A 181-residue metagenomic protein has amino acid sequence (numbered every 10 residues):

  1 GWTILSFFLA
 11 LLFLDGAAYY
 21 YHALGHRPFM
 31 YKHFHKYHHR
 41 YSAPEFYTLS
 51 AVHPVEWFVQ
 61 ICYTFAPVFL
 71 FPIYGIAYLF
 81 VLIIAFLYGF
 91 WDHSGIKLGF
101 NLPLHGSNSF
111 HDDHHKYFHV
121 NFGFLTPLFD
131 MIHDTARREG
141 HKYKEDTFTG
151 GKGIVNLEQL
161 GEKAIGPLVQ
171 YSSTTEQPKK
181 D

Functional and structural regions predicted by a protein language model:
G1-L5: Membrane-helix and juxtamembrane interface regions of eukaryotic multi-pass membrane proteins
F7-A18, F80-G89: Alpha-helical transmembrane segments of multi-pass membrane proteins
L12-K32: Transmembrane alpha-helix/helix-exit interface in multi-pass inner-membrane proteins
G25-D181: Cytosolic/stromal cytosol-facing helical appendages immediately following the last transmembrane segment
